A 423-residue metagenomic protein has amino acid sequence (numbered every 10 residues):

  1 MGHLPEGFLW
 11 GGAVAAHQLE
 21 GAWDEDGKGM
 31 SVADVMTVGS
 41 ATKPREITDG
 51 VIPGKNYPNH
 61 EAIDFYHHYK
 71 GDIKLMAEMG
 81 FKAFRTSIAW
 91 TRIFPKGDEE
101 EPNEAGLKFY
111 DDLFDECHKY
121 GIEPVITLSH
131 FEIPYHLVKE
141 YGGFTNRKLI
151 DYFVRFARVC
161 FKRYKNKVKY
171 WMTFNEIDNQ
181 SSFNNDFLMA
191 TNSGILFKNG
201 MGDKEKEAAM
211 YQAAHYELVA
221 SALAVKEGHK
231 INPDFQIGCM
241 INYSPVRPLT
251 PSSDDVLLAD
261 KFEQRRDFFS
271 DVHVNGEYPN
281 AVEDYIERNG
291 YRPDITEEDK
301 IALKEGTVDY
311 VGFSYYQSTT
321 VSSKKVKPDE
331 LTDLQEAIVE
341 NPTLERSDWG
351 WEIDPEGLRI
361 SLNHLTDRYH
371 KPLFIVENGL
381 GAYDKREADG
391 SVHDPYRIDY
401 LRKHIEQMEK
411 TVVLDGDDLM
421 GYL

Functional and structural regions predicted by a protein language model:
M1-P53, A77, K96-D98, L107-L423: Active-site region of glycoside hydrolase catalytic domains
G54-H68, G143-K148: Active-site mouth loops of central-metabolism enzymes
E61-K74, P95-K96, G106: Internal amphipathic alpha-helical repeat/solenoid segments
H68-A89, E123, E305-Y310: Catalytic domains of carbohydrate-active enzymes, especially glycoside hydrolases
K82, T91-I93, F131-I133: A short acidic, glycine/proline-enriched capping/turn motif at secondary-structure boundaries, especially helix N-cap
I88-P102: Glycine-rich, proline-tolerant flexible connector loops at the mouths of alpha/beta enzymes
